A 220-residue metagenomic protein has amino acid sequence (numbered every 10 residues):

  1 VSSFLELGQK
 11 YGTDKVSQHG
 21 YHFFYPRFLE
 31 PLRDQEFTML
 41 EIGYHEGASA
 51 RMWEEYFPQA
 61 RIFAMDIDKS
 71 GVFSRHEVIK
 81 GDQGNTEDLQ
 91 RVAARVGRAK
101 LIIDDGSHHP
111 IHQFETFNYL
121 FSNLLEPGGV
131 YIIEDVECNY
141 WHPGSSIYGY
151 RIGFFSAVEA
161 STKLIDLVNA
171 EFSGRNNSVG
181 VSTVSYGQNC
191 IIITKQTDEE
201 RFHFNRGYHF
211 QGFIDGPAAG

Functional and structural regions predicted by a protein language model:
V1-L101, S107-I133, E137-G220: A short alpha-helical cap/connector motif
